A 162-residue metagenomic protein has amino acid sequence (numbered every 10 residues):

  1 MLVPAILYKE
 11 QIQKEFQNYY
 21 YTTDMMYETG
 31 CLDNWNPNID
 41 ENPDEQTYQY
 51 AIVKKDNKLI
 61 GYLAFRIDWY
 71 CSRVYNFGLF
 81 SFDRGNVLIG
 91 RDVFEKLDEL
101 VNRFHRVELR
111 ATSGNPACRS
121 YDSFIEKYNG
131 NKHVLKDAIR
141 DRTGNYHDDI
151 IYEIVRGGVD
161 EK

Functional and structural regions predicted by a protein language model:
M1-N38, G158-K162: A short, well-structured alpha-helix characteristic of acyl/acetyltransferase catalytic modules
M26-V74, F80-N86: Acetyl-CoA-dependent GNAT
Q46-Y48, N102-R106: Short, high-confidence coil segments that cap the C-terminus of an alpha-helix and link into the following beta-strand
Y48, H147-I151: Short hydrophobic/aromatic beta-strand or adjacent loop that forms the aromatic wall/cage of a ligand/substrate-binding
R73-Y75, D148-D149: Residues on conserved beta-strands of the protein kinase catalytic domain
D83-N102, C118-S123: Conserved acetyl-CoA-binding loop-helix of GNAT-fold acetyltransferases
E108-D122, E126, I139: Conserved beta-strand-loop-alpha-helix junction that forms the acyl-donor binding cleft
E126-H147: Conserved catalytic-core motifs of GNAT/GCN5-like acyltransferases
